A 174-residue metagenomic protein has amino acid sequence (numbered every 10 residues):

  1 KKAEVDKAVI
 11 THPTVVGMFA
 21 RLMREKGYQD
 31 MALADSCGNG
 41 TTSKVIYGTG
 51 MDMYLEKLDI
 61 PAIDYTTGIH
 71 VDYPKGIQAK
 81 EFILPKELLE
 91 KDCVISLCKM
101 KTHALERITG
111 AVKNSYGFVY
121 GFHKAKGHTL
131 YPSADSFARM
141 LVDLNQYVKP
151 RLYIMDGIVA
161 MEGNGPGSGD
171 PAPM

Functional and structural regions predicted by a protein language model:
K1-M174: N-terminal and secondary-structure boundary signal
